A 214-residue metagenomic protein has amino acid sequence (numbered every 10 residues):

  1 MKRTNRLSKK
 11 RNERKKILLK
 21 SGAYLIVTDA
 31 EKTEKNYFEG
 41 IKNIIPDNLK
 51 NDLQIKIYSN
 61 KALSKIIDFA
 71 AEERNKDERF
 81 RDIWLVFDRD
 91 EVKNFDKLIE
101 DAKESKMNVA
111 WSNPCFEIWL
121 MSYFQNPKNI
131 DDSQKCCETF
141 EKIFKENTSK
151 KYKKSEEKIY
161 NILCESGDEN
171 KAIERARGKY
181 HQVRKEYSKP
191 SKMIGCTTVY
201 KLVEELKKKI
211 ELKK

Functional and structural regions predicted by a protein language model:
K2-T4, K9-Y24, K35, E39-I57 (+2 more regions): C-terminal accessory helical subdomains adjacent to catalytic cores in phosphodiester- and nucleotide-handling enzymes
L25-D29: Short hydrophobic beta-strand that contains or immediately precedes a catalytic carboxylate
A30-E34: Short acidic, Gly/Ser-rich segments with clustered Asp/Glu that frequently serve as metal-coordination loops in enzyme
S59-L63: Short, charge-patterned binding micro-sites
S64-D68, L120-Y123: Short, solvent-exposed polar/charged micro-motifs at secondary-structure junctions
K65-R79: Short, basic/hydrophobic alpha-helical segments
